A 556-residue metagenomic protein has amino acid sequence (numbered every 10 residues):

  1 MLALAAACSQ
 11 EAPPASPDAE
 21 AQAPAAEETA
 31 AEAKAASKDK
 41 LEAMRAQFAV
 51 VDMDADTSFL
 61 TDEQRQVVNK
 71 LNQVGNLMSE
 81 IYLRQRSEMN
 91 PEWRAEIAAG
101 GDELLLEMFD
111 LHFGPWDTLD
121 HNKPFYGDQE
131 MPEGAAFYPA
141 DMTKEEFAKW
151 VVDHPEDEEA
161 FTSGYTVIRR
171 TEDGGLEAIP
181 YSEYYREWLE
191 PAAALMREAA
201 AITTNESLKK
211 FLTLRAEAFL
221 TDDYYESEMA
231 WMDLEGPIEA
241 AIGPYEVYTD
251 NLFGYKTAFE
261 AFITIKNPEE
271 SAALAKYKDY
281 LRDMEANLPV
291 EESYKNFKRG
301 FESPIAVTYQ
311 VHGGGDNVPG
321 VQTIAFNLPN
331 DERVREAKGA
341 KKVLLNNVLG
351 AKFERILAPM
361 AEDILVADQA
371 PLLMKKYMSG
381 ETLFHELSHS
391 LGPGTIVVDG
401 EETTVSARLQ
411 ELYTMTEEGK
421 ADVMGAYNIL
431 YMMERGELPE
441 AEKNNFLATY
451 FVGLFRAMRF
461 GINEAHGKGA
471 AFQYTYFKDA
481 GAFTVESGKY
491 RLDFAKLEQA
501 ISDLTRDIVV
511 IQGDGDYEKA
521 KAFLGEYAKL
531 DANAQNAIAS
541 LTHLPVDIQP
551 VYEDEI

Functional and structural regions predicted by a protein language model:
C8-E11: Bacterial signal peptide processing site
T29-F211: N-terminal helix-rich structural modules
Y181-M374: Contiguous, non-catalytic segments that form substrate-binding/exosite surfaces or channel walls
N205, T414-Y431: An active-site-proximal "capping" alpha-helix that borders the catalytic cofactor pocket
G380-G394, A421, A426: Active-site recognition of the HExxH zinc-binding catalytic motif
P393-G419: Post-HEXXH active-site segment of zinc metalloproteases
A426-A522: Long, well-structured alpha-helical subdomains associated with metal-dependent extracellular/ecto-lumenal hydrolases
T505, V509-I556: Extended, compositionally biased alpha-helical segments that mediate assembly or anchoring
